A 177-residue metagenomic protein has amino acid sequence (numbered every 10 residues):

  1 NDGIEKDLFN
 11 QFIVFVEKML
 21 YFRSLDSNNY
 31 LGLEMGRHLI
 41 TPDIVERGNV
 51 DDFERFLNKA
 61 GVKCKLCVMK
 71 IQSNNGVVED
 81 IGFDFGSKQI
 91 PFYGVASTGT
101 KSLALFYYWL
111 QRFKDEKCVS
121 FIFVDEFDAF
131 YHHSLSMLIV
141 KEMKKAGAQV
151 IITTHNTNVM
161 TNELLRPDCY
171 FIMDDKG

Functional and structural regions predicted by a protein language model:
N1-L105, W109-Q111: Phosphate-coordinating catalytic segments in nucleotide- and nucleic-acid-processing enzymes
Y93-V95, R112-K114, K141-E142, N162: Short, conserved, surface-exposed binding loops centered on an aromatic residue
W109-S120: Short basic/glycine-enriched coil/helix segment immediately N-terminal to the Walker B
S120-I122, V150: Generic beta-sheet signal
D125-F127: Walker B catalytic acidic pair
A129-H133, M137: Conserved D-loop-proximal element of ABC-family nucleotide-binding domains
M137-G177: C-terminal lobe/lid and adjacent interdomain/linker elements of RecA-like ASCE P-loop ATPase modules
